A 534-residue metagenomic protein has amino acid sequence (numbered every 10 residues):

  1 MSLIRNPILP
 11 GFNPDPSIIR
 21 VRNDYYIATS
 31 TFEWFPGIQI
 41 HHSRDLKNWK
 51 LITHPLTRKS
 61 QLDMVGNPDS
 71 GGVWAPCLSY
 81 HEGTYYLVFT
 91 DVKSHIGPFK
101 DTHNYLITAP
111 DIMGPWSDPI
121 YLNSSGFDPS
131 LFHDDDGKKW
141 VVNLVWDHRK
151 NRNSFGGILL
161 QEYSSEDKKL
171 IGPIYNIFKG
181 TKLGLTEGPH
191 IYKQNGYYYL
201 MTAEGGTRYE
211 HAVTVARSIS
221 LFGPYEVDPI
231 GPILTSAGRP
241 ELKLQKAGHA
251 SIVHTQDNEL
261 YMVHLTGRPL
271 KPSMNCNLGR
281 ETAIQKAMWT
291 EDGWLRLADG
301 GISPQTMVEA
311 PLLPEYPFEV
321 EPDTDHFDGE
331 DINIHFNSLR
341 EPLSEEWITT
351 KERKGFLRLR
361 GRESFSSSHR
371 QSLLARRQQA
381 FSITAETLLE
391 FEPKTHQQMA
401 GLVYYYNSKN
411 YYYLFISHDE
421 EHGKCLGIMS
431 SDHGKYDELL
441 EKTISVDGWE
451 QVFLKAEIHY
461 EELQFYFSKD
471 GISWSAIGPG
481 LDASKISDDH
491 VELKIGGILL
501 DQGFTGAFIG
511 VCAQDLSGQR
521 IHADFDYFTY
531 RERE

Functional and structural regions predicted by a protein language model:
M1-E534: Carbohydrate-active catalytic/glycan-binding domains of CAZyme proteins, especially the secreted or lumenal ectodomains
